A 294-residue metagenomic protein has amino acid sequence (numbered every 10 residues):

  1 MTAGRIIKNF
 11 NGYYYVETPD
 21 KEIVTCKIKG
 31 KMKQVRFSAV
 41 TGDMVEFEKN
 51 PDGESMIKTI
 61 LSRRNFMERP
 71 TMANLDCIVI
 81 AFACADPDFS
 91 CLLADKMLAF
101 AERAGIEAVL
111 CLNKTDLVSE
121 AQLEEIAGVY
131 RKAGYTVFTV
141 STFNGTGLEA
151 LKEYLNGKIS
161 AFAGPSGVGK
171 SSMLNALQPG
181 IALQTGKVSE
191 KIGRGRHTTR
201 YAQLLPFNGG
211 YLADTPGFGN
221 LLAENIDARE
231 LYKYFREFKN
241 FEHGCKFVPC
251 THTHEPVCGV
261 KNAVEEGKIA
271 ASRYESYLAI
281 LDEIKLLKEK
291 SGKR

Functional and structural regions predicted by a protein language model:
M1-F10: Structural detector for short beta-strands of small beta-barrel domains
G12-V16: Short aromatic-glycine-enriched beta-strand elements
E22-K29: A short macromolecule-binding patch
G30, R36-P51, L61-C77, A83 (+5 more regions): Helix-rich effector regions associated with P-loop NTPase G domains
D52-I60, D88-S90: Short, Lys/Arg- and Gly-enriched loop/turn segments at beta-strand edges
A85-G134: Phosphate-binding glycine-rich loops and their immediate beta-loop-alpha structural context
D116-V168: Canonical P-loop GTPase G-domain recognition
K170-G186: A conserved segment at the C-terminal end of the G1
